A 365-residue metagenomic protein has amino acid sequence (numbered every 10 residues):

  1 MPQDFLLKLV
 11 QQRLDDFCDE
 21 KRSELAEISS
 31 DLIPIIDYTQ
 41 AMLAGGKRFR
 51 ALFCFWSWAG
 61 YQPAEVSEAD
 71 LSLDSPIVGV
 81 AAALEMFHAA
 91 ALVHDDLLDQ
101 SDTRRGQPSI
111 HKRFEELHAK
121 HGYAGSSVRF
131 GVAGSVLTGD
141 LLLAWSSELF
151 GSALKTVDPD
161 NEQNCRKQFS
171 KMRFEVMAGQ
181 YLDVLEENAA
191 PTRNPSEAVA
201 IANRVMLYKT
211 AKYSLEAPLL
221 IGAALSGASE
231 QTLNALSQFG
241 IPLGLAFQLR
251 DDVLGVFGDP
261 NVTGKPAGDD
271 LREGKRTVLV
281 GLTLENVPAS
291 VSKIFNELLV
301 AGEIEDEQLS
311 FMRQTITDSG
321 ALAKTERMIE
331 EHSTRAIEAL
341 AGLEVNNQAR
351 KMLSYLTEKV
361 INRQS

Functional and structural regions predicted by a protein language model:
M1-L84, A89, V93, L97-V128 (+5 more regions): Conserved N-terminal diphosphate/IPP-binding helix and adjacent helical/loop segment of trans-prenyltransferase domains
E24-S29, A41-L52, V136-W145, L149-F257: All-alpha helical catalytic cores of prenyl diphosphate-utilizing isoprenoid enzymes
T39, S57, A81-F87, F169-V176 (+7 more regions): Short alpha-helical scaffolding segments that buttress acidic/His motifs in well-ordered protein cores
F53, S146, G179, V280 (+2 more regions): Residue-level signal for inorganic ion chemistry
G60-P63, E68, G222-Q231, L254-V262 (+1 more regions): C-terminal helix-coil-helix/basic helical segment that borders enzyme active sites and/or dimer interfaces and provides
E68-F87, V132, E162-F169, T232-G244 (+1 more regions): Alpha-helical scaffolds flanking conserved acidic
R104-G139, P191-A211, N234-Q238, P260-N286 (+1 more regions): Divalent-cation-assisted or electrostatically stabilized phosphate/pyrophosphate-binding catalytic cores
S310-S365: C-terminal charged capping/lid subdomain of soluble metabolic enzymes
